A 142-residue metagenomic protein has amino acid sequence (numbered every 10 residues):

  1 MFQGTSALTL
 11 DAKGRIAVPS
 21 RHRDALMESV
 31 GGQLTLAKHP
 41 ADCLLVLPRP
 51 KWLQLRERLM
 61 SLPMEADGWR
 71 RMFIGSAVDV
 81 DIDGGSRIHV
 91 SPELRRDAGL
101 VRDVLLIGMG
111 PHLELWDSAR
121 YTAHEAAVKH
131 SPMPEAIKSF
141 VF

Functional and structural regions predicted by a protein language model:
F2-G4, G75-S76: Short, small/polar residue-rich loop motifs at catalytic or cofactor-binding pockets
Q3-K13, A17-A25: Long, hydrophobic N-terminal alpha-helical segment
A12, P40, G84: Short, ordered coil/turn segments that flank beta-strands lining enzyme active or ligand-binding pockets
G14-V18, V46-L47, S86-V90, L94 (+1 more regions): Short, structured motif recognition centered on aromatic/hydrophobic residues
A17-E57: Acidic (E/D-rich), amphipathic helical modules within compact regulatory domains
E28-C43, G99-W116, R120, M133: A short beta-strand-loop micro-motif that forms or neighbors metal/cofactor- and ligand-binding patches at active-site
L55, M60-R95: Short, solvent-exposed interaction modules
A119-F142: Short, Lys/Arg-rich amphipathic alpha-helical interaction segments that bind nucleic acids or acidic protein surfaces
